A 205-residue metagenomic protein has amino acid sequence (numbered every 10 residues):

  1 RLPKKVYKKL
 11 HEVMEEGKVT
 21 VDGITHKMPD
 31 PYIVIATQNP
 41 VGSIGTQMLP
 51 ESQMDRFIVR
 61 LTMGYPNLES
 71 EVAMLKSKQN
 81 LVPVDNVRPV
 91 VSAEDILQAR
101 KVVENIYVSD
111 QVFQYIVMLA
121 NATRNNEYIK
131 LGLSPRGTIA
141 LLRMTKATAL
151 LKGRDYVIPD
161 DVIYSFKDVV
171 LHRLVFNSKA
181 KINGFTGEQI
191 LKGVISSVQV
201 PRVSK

Functional and structural regions predicted by a protein language model:
R1-E15, P29, I44-M54, Y65-A73: Conserved AAA+/SF3 P-loop NTPase catalytic/coupling segment centered on the Walker-B
L10, T37, F57, I116 (+2 more regions): Conserved RecA-like P-loop NTPase ATPase core
E15-G17, D30-Y32, M54-V59, V170-H172: Short glycine-/polar-rich loops that comprise or flank the Walker A/P-loop and associated switch/sensor motifs
E16-P31, G42-P50, D85-N86, N126-L131: Conserved Walker
T20-V21, Y32-N39, L61-T62, T145: Structural recognition of the conserved hydrophobic beta-strand(s) that form the central parallel beta-sheet of P-loop
I58-S70, D85-V90, I106-V108, K179: Conserved AAA+ ATPase "SRH/arginine-finger" region at the nucleotide-binding site
V72-D85, A93-Y107, F113-T123: Conserved AAA+ ATPase "sensor/coupling" helix adjacent to the nucleotide-binding pocket
N125-K205: C-terminal engagement/docking regions of AAA+ P-loop ATPases
